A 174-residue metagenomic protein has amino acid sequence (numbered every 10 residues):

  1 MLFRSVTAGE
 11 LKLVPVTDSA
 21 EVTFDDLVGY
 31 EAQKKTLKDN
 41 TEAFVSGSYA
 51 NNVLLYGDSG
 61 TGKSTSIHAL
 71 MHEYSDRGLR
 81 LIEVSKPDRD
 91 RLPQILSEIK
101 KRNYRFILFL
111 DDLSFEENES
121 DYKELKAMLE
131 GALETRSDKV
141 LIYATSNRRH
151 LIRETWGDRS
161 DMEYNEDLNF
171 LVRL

Functional and structural regions predicted by a protein language model:
K12-K35: Dynamic helix-loop-helix/coil hinge segments at AAA+ ATPase domain boundaries and subdomain interfaces
V16-D18, E42-A50: Phosphate-binding P-loop
A32-S46: Pre-Walker A adenine-sensing motif
N52-K86, Q94-K101: Walker A/P-loop
S97, K101, E117-N169: Conserved catalytic/switch belt of AAA+ P-loop NTPases
D111-L113: Walker B catalytic acidic pair
